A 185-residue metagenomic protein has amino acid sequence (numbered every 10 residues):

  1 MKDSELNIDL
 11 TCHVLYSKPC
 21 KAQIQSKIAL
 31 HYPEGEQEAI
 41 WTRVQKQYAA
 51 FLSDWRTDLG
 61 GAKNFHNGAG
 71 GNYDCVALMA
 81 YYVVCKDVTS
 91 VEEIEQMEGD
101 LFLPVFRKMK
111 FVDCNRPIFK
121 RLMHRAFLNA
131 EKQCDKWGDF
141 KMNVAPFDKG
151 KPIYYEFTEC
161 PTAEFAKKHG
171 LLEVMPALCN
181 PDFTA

Functional and structural regions predicted by a protein language model:
M1-Y82: N-terminal, charged low-complexity regulatory/assembly segments
S4-D9, E36-K46, D58-N64, V88-V91 (+3 more regions): Phosphate-binding glycine-rich loops and adjacent basic patches that engage nucleotide phosphates, nucleic-acid
Y73-H169, M175: Amphipathic interaction/junction segments at domain boundaries or subunit interfaces
P176-P181: A recognition module on extended beta-rich or small alphabeta surfaces enriched in W/G with H and D/E
